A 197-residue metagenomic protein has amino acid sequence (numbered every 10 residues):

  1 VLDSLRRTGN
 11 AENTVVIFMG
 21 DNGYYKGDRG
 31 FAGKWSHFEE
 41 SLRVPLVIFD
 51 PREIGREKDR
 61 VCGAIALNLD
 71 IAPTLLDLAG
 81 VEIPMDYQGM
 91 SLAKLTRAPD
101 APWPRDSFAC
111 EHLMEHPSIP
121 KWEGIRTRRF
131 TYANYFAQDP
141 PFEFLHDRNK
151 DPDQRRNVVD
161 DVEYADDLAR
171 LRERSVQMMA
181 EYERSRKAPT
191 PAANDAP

Functional and structural regions predicted by a protein language model:
L2-E57, L67: Histidine-centered active-site microenvironments of extracellular/periplasmic hydrolases and transferases
N22-D28, L69-A72, D77-F144, R148 (+5 more regions): C-terminal cap/loop subdomain of S1 sulfatases and analogous C-terminal strand-loop tails that border
Y25, H37, L46, V61 (+3 more regions): Conserved beta-strand positions that form and line the central face of beta-propeller blades
G33, G55-A66, L78-I83, R155-Y164: Active-site rim elements
S36, L168-A169: Short, composition-biased linear "edge" segments at structural boundaries
L171-S175: Short amphipathic alpha-helical coiled-coil/interface segments
